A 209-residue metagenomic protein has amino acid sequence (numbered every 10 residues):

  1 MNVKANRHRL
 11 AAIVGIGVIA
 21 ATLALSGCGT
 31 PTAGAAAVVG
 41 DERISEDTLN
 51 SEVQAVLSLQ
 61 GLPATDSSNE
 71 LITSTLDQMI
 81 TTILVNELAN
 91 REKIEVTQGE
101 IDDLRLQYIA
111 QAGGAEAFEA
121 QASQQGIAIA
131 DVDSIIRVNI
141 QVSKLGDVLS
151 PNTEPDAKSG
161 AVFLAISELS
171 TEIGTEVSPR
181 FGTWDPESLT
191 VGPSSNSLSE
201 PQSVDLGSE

Functional and structural regions predicted by a protein language model:
V3-G15: Bacterial N-terminal signal peptides that target proteins for export
G15-A21: Hydrophobic helical h-region of N-terminal Sec-dependent signal peptides in bacterial secretory/periplasmic proteins
T22-G27: C-terminal motif of bacterial Sec signal peptides marking the signal peptidase cleavage site
T30, D133-S134: Extracellular/periplasmic catalytic domains that process cell-envelope and extracellular macromolecules
P31-I127: N-terminal targeting/tethering segments
D47-T75, I135-N152, P179, T183-P193: Well-structured core secondary-structure elements of compact alpha/beta domains
F118-E119, S143-E209: A C-terminal, polar beta->alpha supersecondary segment
